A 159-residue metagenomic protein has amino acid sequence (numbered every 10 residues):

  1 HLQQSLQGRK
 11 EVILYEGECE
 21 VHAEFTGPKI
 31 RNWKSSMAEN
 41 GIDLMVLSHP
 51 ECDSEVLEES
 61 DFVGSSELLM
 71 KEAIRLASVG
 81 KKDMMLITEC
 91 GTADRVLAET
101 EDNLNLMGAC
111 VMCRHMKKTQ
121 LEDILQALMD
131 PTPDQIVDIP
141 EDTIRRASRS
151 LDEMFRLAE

Functional and structural regions predicted by a protein language model:
H1-E159: The feature marks the mature, well-folded catalytic cores of soluble enzymes
